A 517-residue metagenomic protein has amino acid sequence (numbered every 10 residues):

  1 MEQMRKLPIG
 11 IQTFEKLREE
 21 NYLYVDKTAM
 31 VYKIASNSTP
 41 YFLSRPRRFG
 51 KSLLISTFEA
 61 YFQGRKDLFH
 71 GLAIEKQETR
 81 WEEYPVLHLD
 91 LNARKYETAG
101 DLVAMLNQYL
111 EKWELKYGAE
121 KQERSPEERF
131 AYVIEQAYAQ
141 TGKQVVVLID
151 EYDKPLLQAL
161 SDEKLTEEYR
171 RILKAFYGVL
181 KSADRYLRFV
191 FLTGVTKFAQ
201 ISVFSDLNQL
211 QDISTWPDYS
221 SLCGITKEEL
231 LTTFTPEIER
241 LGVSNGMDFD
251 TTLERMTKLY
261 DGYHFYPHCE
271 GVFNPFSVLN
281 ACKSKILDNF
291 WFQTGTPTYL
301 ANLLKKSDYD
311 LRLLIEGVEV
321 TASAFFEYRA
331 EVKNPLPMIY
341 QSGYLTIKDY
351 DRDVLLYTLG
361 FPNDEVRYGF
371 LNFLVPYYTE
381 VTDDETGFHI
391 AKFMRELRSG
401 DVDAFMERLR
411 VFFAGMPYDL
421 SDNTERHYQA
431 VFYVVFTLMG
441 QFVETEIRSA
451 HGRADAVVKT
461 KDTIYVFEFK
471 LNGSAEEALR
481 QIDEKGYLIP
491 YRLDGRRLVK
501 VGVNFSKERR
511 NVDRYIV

Functional and structural regions predicted by a protein language model:
M1-T424, M439: Phosphate-binding site recognition
V146, T463-Y465, V499: Structural motif
T166-R171, L471-L488: Mg2+/Mn2+-dependent nuclease catalytic core
F432, A456-L471, K485: Conserved catalytic cores of phosphodiester-cleaving nucleases, focusing on short active-site segments
V435-S449: A short acidic/basic microdomain associated with nuclease active sites
S449-A450, Y465: Cytosolic nucleotide-binding catalytic cores of signal-transduction proteins
P490, D494-V517: Domain-level recognition of nuclease-like catalytic cores that cleave nucleotide substrates
